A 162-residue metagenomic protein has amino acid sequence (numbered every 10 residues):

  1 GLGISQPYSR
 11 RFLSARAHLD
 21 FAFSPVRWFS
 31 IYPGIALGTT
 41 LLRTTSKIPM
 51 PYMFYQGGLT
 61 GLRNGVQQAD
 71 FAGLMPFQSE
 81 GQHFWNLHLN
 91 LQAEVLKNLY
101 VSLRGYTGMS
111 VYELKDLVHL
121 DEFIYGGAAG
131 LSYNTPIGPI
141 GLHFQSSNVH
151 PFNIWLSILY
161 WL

Functional and structural regions predicted by a protein language model:
G1, Y32-G38, S102-Y106, S132 (+2 more regions): Transmembrane beta-strands of outer-membrane beta-barrel proteins
G1-P7, D70-F77, L103-M109, E113 (+1 more regions): Transmembrane beta-strand segments that form the barrel wall of outer-membrane beta-barrel proteins
G1-V95: C-terminal outer-membrane beta-barrel translocator/porin domains of Gram-negative envelope proteins and their
F12-R16, Q82-N86, I124-A128, I137-P139 (+1 more regions): Transmembrane beta-barrel architecture of outer-membrane proteins
F21-F23, L91-A93, Y133-T135, F144-S146 (+1 more regions): Residue-level signature of outer-membrane beta-barrel architecture
V26-I31, K97-V101, Y133-L142: Repeated loop/turn-to-beta-strand initiation elements of outer-membrane beta-barrel proteins
Q92-F123: C-terminal hydrophobic structural anchor segments that stabilize assembly/packing rather than catalytic chemistry
L131-G138, P151-L162: Outer-membrane beta-barrel "beta-signal"
